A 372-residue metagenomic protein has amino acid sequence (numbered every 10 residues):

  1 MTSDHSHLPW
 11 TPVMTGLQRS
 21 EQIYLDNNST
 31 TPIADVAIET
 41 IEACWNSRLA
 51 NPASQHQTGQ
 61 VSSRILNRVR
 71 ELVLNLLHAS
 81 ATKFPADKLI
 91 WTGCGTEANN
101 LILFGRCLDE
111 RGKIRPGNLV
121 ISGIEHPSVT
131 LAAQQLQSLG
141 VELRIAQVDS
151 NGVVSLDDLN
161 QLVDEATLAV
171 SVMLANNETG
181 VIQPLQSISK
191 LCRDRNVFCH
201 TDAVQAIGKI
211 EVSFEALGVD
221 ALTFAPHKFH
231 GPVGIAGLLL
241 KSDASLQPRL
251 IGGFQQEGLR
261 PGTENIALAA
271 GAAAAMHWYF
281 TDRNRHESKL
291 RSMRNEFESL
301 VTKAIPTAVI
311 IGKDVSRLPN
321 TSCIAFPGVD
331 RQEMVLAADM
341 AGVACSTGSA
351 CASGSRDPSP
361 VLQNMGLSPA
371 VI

Functional and structural regions predicted by a protein language model:
M1-I372: Pyridoxal 5′-phosphate
